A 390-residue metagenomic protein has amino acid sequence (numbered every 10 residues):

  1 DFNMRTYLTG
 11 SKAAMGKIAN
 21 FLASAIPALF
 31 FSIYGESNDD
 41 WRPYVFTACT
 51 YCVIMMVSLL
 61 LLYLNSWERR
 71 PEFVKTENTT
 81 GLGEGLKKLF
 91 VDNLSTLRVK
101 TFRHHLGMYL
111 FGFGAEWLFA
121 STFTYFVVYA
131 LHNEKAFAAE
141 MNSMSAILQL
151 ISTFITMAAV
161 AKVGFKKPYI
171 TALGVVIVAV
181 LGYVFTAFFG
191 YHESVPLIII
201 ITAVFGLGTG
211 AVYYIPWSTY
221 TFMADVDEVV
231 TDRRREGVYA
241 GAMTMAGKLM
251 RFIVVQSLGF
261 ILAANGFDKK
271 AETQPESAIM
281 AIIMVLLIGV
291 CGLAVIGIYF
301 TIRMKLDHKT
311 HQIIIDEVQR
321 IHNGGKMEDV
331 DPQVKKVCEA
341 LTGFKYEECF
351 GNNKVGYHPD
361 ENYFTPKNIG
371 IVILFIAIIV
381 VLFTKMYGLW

Functional and structural regions predicted by a protein language model:
D1-T124, V128-N133, V290-K367, L389-W390: Intracellular loop-helix junctions on the cytosolic face of multi-pass helical membrane proteins
F2-K12, K135-F137, T221, D227-A246: Loop-to-transmembrane helix entry/capping segments in MFS-fold secondary transporters and related SLC/MFSD carriers
Y7-S32, S145-A146, A242-L262: Glycine-rich segments within core transmembrane alpha-helices of 12-TM secondary carriers
G10, F46, Y129-L148, P196-L197 (+1 more regions): Loop-to-transmembrane helix entry
I151-K167, T186: Helix-to-loop junctions at the C-terminal end of transmembrane segments in multipass secondary transporters
A161-V176, V230-R235: Cytoplasmic membrane-interface "Motif A"-like loop-to-helix N-cap segments of 12-TM Major Facilitator Superfamily
V175-H192: C-terminal ends and interior cores of transmembrane alpha-helices in multi-pass membrane transporters/permeases
V195-I215, T219: Hydrophobic core of transmembrane alpha-helices in multi-pass small-molecule transporters, especially MFS/SLC-type
